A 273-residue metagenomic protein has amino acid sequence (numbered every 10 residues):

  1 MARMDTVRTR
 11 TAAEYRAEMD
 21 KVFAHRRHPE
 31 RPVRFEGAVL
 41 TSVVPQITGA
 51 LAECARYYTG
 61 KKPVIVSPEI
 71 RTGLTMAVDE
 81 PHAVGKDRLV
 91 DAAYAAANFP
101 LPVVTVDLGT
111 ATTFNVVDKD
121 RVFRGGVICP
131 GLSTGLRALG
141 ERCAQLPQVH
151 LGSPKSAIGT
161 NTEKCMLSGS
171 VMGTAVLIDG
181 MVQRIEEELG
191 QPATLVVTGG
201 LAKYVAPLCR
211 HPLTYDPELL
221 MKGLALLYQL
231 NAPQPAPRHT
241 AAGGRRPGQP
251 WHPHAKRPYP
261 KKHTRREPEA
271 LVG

Functional and structural regions predicted by a protein language model:
M1-A24, V122-P147, G152-S156, K164: Short glycine-rich, Thr/Ser-proximal phosphate-binding strand/loop in the N-terminal lobe of ATP-dependent enzymes
M1-T72, G248-W251, Y259, R265 (+1 more regions): N-terminal glycine/serine-rich phosphate-binding loop of ATP-dependent small-molecule kinases, especially carbohydrate
A2, R8, P154-T194, L201 (+1 more regions): Adenine-nucleotide phosphate-binding core of ATP-dependent small-molecule kinases
R10, E14, S42, Q46 (+8 more regions): Conserved active-site and cofactor/substrate-binding residues in soluble primary-metabolism enzymes
V39, V103-D107, V196: Short glycine-aspartate micro-motif
A52-C54, K61-C143, V171-R184, P217 (+1 more regions): Phosphate-binding/catalytic loop of phosphoryl-transfer enzymes
L89, A144, L213-G243, K256 (+2 more regions): Glycine-rich phosphate-binding/hydrolytic loop that grips phosphoryl groups
F114, Y204-L208: Short active-site-adjacent structural elements
